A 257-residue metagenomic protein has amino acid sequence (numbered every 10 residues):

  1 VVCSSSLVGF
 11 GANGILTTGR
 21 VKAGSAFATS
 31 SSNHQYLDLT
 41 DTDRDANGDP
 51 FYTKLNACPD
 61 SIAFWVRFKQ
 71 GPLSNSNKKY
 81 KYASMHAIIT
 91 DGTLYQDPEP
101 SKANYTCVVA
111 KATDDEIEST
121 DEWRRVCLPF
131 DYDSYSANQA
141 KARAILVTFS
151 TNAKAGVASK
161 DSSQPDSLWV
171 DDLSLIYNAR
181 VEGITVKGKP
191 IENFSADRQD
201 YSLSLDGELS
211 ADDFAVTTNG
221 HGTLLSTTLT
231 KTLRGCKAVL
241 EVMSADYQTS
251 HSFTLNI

Functional and structural regions predicted by a protein language model:
V1-A57: Surface-exposed, low-complexity/disordered Ser/Thr/Gly/Pro/Asn-rich loops and linkers
V2-L7, Y52, A57-L73, N77-K81 (+1 more regions): Solvent-exposed strand-to-loop "edge" motifs in beta-rich extracellular domains
D49-K54, V109-S119, L203, L229: Beta-strand-rich interaction surfaces with strong enrichment in secreted/lumenal proteins
C58-R67, H86-I88, R125-D131, L146-T148 (+2 more regions): Residues within well-ordered beta-strands of beta-sheet-rich folds
S61, S84, A144, G235-V239: Short, conserved beta-strand segments of beta-strand-rich sandwich/propeller modules, principally
L94-A142, G156: Extracellular carbohydrate recognition and processing domains and analogous Trp-centered ligand-binding platforms
A137-A140, T151-Y177: Extracellular carbohydrate recognition
N178-I257: Beta-rich interaction/scaffold domains
